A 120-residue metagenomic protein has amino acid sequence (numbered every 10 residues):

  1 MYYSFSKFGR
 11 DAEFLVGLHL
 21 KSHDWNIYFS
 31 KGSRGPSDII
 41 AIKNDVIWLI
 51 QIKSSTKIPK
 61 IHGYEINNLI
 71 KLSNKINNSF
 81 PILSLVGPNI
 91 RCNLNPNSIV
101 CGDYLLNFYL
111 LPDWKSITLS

Functional and structural regions predicted by a protein language model:
M1-S30: Acidic-basic catalytic patches of nuclease active cores, encompassing PD-(D/E)XK and other metal-cofactor nuclease
V16, L20, I39-A41, D45-T56: Conserved catalytic cores of phosphodiester-cleaving nucleases, focusing on short active-site segments
V16, W25-I27, A41, I50 (+3 more regions): Hydrophobic beta-strand residues in large extracellular and virion-surface proteins
S22-P36, I40-N44: Active-site metal-binding core of divalent-cation-utilizing nuclease and nuclease-like domains
T56-N67: Active-site-adjacent loop/helix micro-motif of nuclease/hydrolase catalytic cores
K71-N78: Arginine/glycine-rich "motif VI" loop of SF2 helicases in the C-terminal RecA-like domain
N78-S120: Domain-level recognition of nuclease-like catalytic cores that cleave nucleotide substrates
